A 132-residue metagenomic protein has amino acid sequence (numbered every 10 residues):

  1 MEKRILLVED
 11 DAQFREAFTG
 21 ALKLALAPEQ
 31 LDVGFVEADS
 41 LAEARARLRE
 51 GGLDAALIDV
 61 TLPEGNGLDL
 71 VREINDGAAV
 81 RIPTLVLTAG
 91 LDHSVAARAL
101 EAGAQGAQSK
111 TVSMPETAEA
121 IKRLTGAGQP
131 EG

Functional and structural regions predicted by a protein language model:
E9: Conserved acidic carboxylate
A12-V36: Two-component/phosphorelay signaling modules centered on CheY-like receiver
G34-A55: Acidic, metal-coordinating helix/loop segments flanking the phosphotransfer/catalytic sites of two-component signaling
S40, N66-D69: Acidic catalytic/metal-coordinating carboxylates
D59-V60, T88: Active-site residues of response regulator receiver
L68-V80: Short amphipathic alpha-helix used as the core "switch/output" element in two-component signaling
D69, L91-Q108, V112: Alpha4 helix (beta4-alpha4-beta5 surface) of REC/receiver domains from two-component response regulators
V112-K122: C-terminal output helix
